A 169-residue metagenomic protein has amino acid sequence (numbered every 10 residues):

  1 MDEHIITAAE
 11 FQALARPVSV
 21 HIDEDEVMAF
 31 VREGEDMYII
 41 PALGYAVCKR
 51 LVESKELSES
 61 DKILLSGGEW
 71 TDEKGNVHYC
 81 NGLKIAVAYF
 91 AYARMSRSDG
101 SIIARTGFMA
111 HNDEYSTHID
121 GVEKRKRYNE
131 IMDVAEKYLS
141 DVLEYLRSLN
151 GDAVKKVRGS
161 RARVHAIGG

Functional and structural regions predicted by a protein language model:
M1-K84, S98-R105, A110, T117-I119 (+2 more regions): Conserved short "hinge" loops at termini or chain/domain junctions
